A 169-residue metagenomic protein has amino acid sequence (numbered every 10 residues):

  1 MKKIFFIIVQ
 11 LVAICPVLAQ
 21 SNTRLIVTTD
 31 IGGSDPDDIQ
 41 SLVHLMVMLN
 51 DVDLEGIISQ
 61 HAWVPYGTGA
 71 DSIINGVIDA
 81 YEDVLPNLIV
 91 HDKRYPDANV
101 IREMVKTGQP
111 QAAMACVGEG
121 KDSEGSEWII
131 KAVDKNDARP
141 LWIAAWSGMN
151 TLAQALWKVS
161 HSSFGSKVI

Functional and structural regions predicted by a protein language model:
M1-S21: Bacterial Sec-dependent N-terminal signal peptides
Q20-I169: N-terminal acidic, glycine/proline-rich low-complexity segments
